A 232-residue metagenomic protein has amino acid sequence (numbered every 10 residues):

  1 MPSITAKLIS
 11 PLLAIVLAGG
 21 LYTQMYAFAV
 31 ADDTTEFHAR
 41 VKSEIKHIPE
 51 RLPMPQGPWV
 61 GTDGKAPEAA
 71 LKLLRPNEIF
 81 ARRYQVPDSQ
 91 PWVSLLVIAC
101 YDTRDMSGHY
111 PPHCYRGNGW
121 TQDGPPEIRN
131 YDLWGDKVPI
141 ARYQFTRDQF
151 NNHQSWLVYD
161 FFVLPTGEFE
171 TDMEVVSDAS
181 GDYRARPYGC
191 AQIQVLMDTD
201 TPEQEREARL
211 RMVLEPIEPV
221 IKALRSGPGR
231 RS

Functional and structural regions predicted by a protein language model:
M1-A6: Cytosolic-side transmembrane helix boundary signature
K7-A31, R129-S232: A short, solvent-exposed beta-edge/loop patch
F28-K46: Alpha-helical transmembrane signal-anchor/signal-peptide segments
D32-E36, P49-Q56, D182: Short, charged helix-to-loop "capping" segments that act as catalytic/coupling loops
H38-A39, H47-P49, L95-I98: Short secondary-structure boundary segments
K42-K72: Short extracytoplasmic
P55, F80, P91, G189-A191: Envelope-exposed proteins and targeting segments
T62-D182: Short, solvent-exposed recognition patches
